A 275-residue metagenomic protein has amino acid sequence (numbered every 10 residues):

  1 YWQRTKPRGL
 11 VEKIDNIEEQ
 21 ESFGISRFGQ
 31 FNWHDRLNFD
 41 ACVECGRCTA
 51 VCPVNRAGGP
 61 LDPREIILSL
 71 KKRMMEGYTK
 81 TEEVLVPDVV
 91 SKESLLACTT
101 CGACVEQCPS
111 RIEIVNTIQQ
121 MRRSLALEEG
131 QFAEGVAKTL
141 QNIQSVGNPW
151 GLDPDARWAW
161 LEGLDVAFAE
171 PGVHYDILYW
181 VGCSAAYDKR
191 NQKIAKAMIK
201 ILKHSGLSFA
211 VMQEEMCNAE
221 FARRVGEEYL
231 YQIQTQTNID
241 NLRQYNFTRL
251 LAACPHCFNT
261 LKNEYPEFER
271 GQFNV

Functional and structural regions predicted by a protein language model:
Y1-I25, Q30: Membrane-embedded alpha-helical bundles of multi-pass integral membrane proteins
I25-S26, R47, K92: Short, charged/polar, low-complexity loop and linker segments that flank or interrupt alpha-helical bundles
R27, A50-L70: Juxtamembrane segments of multi-pass membrane proteins
Q30-F39, L61, E65-I67, M74-R270: Iron-sulfur-cluster electron-transfer modules
C42, C52, C98: Short cysteine-rich clusters marking metal-coordination/redox-active sites
C45-C48, C52, C104, C108: The canonical Cys-X-X-Cys-His
G46, V54-R56, L70, I112 (+1 more regions): Active-site proximal loops enriched in glycine and acidic residues that flank catalytic Cys/His/Asp and coordinate
G271-V275: Short, flexible loop segments at boundaries between secondary-structure elements
